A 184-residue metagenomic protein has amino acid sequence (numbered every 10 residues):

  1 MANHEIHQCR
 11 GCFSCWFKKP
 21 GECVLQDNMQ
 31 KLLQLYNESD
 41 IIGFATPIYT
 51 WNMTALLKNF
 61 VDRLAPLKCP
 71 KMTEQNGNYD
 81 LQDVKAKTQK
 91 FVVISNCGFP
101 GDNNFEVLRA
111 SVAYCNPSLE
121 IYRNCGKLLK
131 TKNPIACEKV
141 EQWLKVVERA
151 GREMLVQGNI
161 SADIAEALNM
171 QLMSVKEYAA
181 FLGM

Functional and structural regions predicted by a protein language model:
M1-C69, C137-M184: N-terminal beta1-alpha1-beta2 submodule of the flavodoxin-like/Rossmannoid cofactor-binding fold
E22, D102, R123-N124: A generic secondary-structure micro-motif detector that highlights 1-2 residue hydrophobic/ambivalent hotspots embedded
T46, S95-G98, C125: Generic secondary-structure microfeatures
L56, P70-L119: Short, glycine-/small-residue-rich phosphate/pyrophosphate-handling segment
L119-K127: Beta-strand-loop-alpha "switch" segments that mediate conformational coupling across diverse proteins
K127-N133: A short acidic, helix-capping loop that chelates divalent metal ions and anchors anionic groups
